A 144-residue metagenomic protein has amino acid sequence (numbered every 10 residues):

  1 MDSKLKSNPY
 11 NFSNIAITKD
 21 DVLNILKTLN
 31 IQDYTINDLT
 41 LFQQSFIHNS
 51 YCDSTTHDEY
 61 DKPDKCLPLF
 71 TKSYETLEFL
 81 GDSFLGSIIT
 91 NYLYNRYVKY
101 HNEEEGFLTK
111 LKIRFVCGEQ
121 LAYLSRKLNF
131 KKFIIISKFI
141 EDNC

Functional and structural regions predicted by a protein language model:
D2-C144: RNase III-family endoribonuclease catalytic core
